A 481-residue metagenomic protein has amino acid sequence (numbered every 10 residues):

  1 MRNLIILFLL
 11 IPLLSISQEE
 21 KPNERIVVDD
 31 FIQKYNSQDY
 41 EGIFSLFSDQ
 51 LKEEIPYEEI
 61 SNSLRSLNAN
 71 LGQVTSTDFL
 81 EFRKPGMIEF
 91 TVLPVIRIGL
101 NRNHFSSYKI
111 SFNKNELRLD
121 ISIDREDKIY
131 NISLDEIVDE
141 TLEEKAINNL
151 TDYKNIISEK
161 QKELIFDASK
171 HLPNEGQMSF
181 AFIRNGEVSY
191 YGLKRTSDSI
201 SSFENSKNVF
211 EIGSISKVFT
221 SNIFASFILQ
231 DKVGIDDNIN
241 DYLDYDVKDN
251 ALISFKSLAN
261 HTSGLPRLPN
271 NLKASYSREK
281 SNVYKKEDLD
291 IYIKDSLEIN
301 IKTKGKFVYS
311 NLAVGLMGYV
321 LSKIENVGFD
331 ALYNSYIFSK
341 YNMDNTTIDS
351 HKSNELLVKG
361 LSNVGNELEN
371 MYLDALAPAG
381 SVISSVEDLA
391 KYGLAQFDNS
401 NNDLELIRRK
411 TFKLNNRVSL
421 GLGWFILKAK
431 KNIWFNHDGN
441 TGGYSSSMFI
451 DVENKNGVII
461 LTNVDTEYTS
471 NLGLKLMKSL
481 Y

Functional and structural regions predicted by a protein language model:
M1-N23: Bacterial Sec-dependent N-terminal signal peptides
S15-D39, S45, I147-I156: Short, low-complexity N-terminal intrinsically disordered segments enriched in polar/charged residues
R65-D120: Surface-exposed, charged secondary-structure patches
K114-A146: Short beta-strand edge/turn micro-motifs at domain boundaries
L119-D120, Y130-L134, H437, S446-V464: Short, well-ordered beta-strand elements
Y153-F210, K232-D237, I291-K294: Short, conserved catalytic-motif segment at the N-terminal edge
N174-S179, I200-S257, I299-L312, A377-G380 (+1 more regions): Short active-site loop at a secondary-structure junction that contains or immediately precedes the catalytic residue(s)
A251-G442, S446: Short, surface-exposed loop or secondary-structure junction motifs that flank catalytic or metal-binding residues
